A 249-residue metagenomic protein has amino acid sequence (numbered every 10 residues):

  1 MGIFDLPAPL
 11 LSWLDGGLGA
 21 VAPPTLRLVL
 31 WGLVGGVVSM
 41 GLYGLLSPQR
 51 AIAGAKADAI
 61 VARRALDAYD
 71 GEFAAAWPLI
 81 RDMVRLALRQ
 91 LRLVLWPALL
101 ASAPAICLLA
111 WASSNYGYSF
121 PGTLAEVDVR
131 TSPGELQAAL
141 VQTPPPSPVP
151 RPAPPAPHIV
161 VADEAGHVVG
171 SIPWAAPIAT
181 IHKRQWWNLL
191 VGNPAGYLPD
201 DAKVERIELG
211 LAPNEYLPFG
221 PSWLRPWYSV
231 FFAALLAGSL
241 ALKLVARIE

Functional and structural regions predicted by a protein language model:
P9-V21, N188, N193-Y228: Short, aromatic-rich amphipathic segments at membrane interfaces that lie adjacent to a transmembrane helix or signal
S12-D15, A103-A125, S239-A246: Juxtamembrane "helix exit" motif at the C-terminal ends of alpha-helical transmembrane segments in multi-pass membrane
R27-S39, P221-A246: Selective detector of the "anchor" transmembrane alpha-helix that sits immediately C-terminal
G44-A57, A234-E249: Juxtamembrane interface at the cytosolic side of transmembrane helices
L45-L95: Membrane-interface amphipathic helices and adjacent TM-edge segments
P48-A62, A112-S132: Alpha-helical transmembrane signal-anchor/signal-peptide segments
D82-Y116, F219-L235: Transmembrane alpha-helical segments and their cytosolic interface motifs in multi-pass membrane proteins
G122-I207: Beta-strand-enriched, solvent-exposed domains that form extended recognition/catalytic surfaces
